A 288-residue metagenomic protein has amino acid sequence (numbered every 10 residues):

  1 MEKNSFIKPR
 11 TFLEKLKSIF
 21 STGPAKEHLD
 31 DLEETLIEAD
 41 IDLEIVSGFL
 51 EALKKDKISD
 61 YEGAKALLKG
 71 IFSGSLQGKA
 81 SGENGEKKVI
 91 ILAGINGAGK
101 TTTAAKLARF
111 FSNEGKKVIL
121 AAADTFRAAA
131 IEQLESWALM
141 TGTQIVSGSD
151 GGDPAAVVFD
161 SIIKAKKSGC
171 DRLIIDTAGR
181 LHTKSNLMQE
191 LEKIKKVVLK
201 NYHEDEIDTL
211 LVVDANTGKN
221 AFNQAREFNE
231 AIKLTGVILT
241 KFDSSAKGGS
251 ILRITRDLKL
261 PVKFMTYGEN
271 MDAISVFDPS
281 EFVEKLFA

Functional and structural regions predicted by a protein language model:
M1-N4: N-terminal targeting leaders that direct proteins to extracytoplasmic destinations
F6-T125, A130-K166, C170-I175: Primarily NTPase-proximal linker/entry elements flanking Walker-type ATP/GTP-binding cores
P154-S168, T183-A288: Conserved catalytic-core segment of NTP-binding enzymes
A178-R180: Short glycine-rich anion-binding loops that position phosphate/pyrophosphate groups of nucleotides and phosphorylated
